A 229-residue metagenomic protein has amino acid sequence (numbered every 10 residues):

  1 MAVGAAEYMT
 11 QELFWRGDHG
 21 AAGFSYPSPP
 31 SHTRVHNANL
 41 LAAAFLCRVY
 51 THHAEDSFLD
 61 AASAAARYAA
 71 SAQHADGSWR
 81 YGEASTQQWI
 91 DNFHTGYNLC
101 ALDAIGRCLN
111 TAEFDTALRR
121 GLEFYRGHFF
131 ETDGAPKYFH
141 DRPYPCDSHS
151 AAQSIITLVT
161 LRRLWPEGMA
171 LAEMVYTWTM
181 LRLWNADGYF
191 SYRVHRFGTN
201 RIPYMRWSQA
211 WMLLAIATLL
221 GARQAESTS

Functional and structural regions predicted by a protein language model:
M1-S229: Glycan-recognition and catalytic cores of secretory/periplasmic carbohydrate-active enzymes
